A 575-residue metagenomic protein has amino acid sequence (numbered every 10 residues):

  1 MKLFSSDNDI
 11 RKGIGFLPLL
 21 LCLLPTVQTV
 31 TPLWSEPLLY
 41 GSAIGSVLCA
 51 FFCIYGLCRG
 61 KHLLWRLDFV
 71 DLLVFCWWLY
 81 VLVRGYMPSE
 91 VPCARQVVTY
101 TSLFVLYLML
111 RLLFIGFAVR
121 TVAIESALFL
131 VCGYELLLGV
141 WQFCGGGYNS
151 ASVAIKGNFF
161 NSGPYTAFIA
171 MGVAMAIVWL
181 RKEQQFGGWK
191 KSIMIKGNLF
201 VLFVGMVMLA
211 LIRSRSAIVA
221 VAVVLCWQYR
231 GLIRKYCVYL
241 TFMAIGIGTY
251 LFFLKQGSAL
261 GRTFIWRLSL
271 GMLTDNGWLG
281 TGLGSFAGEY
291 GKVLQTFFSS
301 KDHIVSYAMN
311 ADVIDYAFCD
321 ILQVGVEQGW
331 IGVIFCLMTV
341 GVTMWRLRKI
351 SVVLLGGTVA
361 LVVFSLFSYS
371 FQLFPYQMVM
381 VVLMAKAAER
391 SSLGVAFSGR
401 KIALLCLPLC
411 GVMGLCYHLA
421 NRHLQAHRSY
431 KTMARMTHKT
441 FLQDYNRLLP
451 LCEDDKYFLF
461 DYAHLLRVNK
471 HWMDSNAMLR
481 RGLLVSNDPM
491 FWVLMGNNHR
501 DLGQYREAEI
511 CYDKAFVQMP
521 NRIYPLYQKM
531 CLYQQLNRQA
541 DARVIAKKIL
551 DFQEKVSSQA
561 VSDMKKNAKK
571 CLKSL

Functional and structural regions predicted by a protein language model:
K12-V27, S42-Y55, F75-G85, R95-L112 (+5 more regions): Alpha-helical transmembrane segments of multi-pass inner-membrane proteins
S150, L283-V326: Interfacial juxtamembrane loops and adjacent helix segments that form the catalytic/substrate-binding surfaces
L251-F264, C406-K439, Y457: Hydrophobic alpha-helical transmembrane segments in integral membrane proteins
E453-D454, S486-N487, P520, E554: Short coil turns that delineate tetratricopeptide repeat
Y457-D461, M490-L494, I523-C531, S558-D563: Alpha-solenoid helical repeat scaffolds
